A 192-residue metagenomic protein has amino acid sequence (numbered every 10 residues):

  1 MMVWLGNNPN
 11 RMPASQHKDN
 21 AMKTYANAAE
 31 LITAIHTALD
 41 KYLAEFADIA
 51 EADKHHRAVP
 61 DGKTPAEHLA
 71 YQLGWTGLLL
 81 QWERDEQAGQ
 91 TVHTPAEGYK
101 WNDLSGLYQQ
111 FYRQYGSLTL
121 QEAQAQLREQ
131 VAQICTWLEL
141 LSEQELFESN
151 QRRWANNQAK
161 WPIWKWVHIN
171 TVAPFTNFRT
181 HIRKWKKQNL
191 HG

Functional and structural regions predicted by a protein language model:
M1-A21: Short, Lys/Arg-enriched N-terminal segments with co-localized hydrophobic residues within the first ~10-30 amino acids
S15-E30, L78-E129, N189-G192: Short, helix-capping/interhelical loops that line the mouth of catalytic, cofactor-, or ligand-binding pockets
T24-D53, G74-R84, I169, A173-T176: Alpha-helical bundle segments that constitute or directly flank the non-heme di-iron/ferroxidase center
A34-K41, E122-T136, A173: A non-catalytic, amphipathic alpha-helix used as a structural packing/dimerization or gating element in enzyme scaffolds
A47-A50, Q87, E139-S142, K186: A structural signal for long alpha-helical coiled-coils and helix-turn connectors that form the cytosolic signaling
H55-G106, L146-G192: Short, contiguous alpha-helical
T136, L140-S149: Substrate-binding/catalytic groove segments of enzymes that remodel or degrade extracellular structural polymers
